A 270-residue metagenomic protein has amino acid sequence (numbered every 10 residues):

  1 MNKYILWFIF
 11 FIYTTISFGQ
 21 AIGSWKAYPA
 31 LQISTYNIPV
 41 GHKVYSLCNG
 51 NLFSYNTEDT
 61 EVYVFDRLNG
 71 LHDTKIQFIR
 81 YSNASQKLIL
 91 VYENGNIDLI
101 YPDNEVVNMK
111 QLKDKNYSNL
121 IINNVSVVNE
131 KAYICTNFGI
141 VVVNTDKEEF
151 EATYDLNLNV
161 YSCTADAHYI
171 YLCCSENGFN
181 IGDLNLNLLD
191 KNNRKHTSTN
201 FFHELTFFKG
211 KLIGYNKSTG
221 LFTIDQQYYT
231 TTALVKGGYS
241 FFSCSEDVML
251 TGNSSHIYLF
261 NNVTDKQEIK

Functional and structural regions predicted by a protein language model:
Y4-T14: Sec-dependent N-terminal signal peptides
T15-G19: Sec/Tat signal peptide C-region and signal peptidase I cleavage site
A21-V40, D66-N83, M109-V128, A152-A167 (+4 more regions): Short coil-to-beta transitions that initiate beta-strands within beta-rich domains
K43-S46, K87-L90, K131-I134, I170-L172 (+2 more regions): Conserved beta-propeller blade signature
L47-R67: Beta-propeller domains
G50-F53, E93-I97, F138-V141, S175-F179 (+2 more regions): Loop/turn residues immediately N-terminal
T57-T60, Y101-E105, N144-E148, D183-N187 (+2 more regions): Short loop/turn segments that connect beta-strands within beta-propeller blades
S82-I140: A generic tandem-repeat structural signature
